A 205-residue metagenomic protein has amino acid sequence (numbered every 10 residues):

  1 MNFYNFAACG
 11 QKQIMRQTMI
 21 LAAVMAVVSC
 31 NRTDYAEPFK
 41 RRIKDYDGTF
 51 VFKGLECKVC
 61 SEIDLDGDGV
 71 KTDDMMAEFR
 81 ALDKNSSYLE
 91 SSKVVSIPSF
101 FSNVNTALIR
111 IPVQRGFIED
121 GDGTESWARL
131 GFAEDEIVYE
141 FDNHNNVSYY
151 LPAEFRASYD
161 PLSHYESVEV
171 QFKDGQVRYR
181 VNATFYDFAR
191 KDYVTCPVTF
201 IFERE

Functional and structural regions predicted by a protein language model:
M1-C30: Sec-dependent bacterial lipoprotein signal peptides
A7-G10, D83, Q176: Prokaryotic Sec-type signal peptides and long signal-anchor helices with extended Leu/Ile/Val-rich h-regions
T18-M19, F39, K191: Residues embedded in well-ordered secondary-structure elements
V27-C57, S61, F202-E205: Bacterial Sec-dependent N-terminal signal peptides
L55-K58, S86-R180, F188-R190, V194-E203: Contiguous, well-ordered beta-strand patches that form the walls/edges of small beta-barrel/beta-sandwich domains
I63-S86: Acidic, glycine-anchored loop motifs typical of Ca2+
A183: Extracytoplasmic copper-binding redox domains, predominantly the cupredoxin/blue-copper superfamily
